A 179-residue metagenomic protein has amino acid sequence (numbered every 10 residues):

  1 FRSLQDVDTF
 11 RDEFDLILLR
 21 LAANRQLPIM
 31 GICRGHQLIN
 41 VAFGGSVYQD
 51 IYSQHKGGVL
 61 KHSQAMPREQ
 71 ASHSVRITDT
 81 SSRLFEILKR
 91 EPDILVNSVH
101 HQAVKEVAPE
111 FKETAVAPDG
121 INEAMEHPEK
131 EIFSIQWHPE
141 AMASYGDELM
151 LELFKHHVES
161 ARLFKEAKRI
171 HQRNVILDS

Functional and structural regions predicted by a protein language model:
F1-Q5: Aromatic- and Gly/Pro-rich amphipathic surface segment
V7-L27, Y52, K56-S179: Amide-donor transfer/coupling interface in amidating biosynthetic enzymes
R20-S46, H138: Catalytic nucleophile loop
